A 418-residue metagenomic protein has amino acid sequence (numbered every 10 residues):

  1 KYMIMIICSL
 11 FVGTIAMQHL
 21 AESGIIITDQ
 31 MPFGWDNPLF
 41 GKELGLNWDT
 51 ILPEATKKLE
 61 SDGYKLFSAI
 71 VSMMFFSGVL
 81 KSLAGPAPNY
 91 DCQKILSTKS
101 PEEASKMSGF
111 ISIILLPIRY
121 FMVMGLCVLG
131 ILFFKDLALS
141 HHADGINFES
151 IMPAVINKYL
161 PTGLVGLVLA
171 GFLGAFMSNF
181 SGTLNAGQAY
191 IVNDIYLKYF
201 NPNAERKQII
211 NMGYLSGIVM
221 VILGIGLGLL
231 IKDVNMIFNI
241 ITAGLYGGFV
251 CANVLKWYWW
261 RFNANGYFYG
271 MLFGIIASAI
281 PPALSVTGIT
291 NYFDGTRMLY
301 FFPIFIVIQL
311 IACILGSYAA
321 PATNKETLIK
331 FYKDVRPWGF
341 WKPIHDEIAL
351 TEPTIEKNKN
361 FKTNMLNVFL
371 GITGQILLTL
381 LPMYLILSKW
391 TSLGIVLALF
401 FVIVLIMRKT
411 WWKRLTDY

Functional and structural regions predicted by a protein language model:
K1-Y418: Membrane-embedded helix-loop-helix hairpins and adjacent transmembrane boundary segments in multi-pass transporters
